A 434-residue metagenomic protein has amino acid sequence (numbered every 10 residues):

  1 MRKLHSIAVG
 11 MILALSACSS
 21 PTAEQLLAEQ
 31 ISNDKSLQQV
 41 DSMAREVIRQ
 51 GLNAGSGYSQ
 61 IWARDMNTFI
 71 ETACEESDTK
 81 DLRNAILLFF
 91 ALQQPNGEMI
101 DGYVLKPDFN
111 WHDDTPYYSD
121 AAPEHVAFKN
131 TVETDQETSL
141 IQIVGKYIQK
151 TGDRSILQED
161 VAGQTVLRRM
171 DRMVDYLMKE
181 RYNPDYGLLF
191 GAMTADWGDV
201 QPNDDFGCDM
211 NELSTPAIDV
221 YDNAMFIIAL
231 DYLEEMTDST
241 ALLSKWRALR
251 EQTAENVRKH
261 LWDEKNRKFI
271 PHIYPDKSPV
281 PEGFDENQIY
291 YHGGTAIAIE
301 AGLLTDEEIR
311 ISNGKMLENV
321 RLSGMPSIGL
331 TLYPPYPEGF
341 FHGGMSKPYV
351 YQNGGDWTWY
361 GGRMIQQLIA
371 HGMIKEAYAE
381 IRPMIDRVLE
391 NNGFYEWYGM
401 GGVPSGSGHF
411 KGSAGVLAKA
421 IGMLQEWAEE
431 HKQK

Functional and structural regions predicted by a protein language model:
R2-G10: Sec-dependent signal peptide recognition, specifically the positively charged N-region followed immediately by
S16-A17: C-terminal motif of bacterial Sec signal peptides marking the signal peptidase cleavage site
A23-A44, W62, M99-D101, Y182-G191 (+4 more regions): Catalytic cores of carbohydrate-active enzymes
R49-N67, C74-E76, A122-D135, C208-M225 (+4 more regions): Solvent-exposed loop and edge beta-strand segments that line ligand/cofactor-binding and catalytic clefts
S59-L87, A91-L189, V220-A224, G355-I365 (+3 more regions): Aromatic-rich carbohydrate-recognition surfaces in CAZymes
D101-E124, G198-D204, S278-V280, P335-P337 (+1 more regions): Charged, glycine/proline-rich intrinsically disordered loops and linkers
Q252-V257, G302-R310, N319, S323-S327 (+1 more regions): Long, repeat-rich segments with strong aromatic
M364-G372, E376-N392, Y398, P404: Flexible, acidic glycine-rich loops studded with aromatic residues
